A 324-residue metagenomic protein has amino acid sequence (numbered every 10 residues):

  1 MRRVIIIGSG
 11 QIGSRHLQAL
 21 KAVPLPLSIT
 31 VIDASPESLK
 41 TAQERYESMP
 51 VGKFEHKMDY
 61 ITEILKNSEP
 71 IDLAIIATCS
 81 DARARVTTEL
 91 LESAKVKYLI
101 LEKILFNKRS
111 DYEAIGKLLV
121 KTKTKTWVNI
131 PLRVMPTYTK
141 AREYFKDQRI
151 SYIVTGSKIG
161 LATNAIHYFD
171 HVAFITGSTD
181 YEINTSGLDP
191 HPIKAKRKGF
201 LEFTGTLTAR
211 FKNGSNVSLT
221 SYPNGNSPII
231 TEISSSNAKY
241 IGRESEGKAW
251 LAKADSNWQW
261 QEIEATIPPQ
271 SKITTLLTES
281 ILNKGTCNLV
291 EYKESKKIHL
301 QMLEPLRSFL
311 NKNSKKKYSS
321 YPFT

Functional and structural regions predicted by a protein language model:
M1-V51: N-terminal Rossmann-like dinucleotide-binding module
S14, Q18, L65-K66, A84-E92 (+2 more regions): Amphipathic, non-transmembrane alpha-helical secondary structure
P26, R45-Y46, L73-I76, E279-T324: C-terminal helix-rich "cap/oligomerization" subdomain common to oxidoreductases
K53-P70: Short acidic low-complexity segments
D72-S80, A84-R133: Beta-strand-loop-alpha-helix segment that lines the small-molecule cofactor/substrate pocket of alpha/beta enzymes
P136-S151: Rossmann-like NAD(P)H-binding beta-loop-alpha module
S151-P228, K293: Rossmann-like dinucleotide-binding domain that binds NAD(P)(H)
R197-F200, K212-T278, T286-K293: NAD(P)-dinucleotide binding in Rossmann-like oxidoreductases
